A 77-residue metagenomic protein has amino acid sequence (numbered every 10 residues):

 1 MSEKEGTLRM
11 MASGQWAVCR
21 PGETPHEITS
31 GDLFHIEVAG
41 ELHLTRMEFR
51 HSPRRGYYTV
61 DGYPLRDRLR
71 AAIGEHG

Functional and structural regions predicted by a protein language model:
M1-E3, E37-R46: Short coil-to-beta-strand transition motifs
M1-H26: Mixed-charge, Lys/Arg-rich low-complexity intrinsically disordered regions
G6-L8, H35, M47-F49: Assembly/interface hotspot detector across virion components, adhesins/toxins, and nucleic-acid enzymes
M11-S13, I28-D32, S52-R54: A short, compositionally biased
A12, A17, A39, A71-A72: A sequence-composition feature that detects small, non-aromatic residues
Q15-R20, F34, R55-T59: Short polybasic amphipathic segments
T24-V38: Short coil-to-beta transition motif at edge beta-strands of beta-rich domains
E41-G77: Short, compact, well-ordered microdomains
